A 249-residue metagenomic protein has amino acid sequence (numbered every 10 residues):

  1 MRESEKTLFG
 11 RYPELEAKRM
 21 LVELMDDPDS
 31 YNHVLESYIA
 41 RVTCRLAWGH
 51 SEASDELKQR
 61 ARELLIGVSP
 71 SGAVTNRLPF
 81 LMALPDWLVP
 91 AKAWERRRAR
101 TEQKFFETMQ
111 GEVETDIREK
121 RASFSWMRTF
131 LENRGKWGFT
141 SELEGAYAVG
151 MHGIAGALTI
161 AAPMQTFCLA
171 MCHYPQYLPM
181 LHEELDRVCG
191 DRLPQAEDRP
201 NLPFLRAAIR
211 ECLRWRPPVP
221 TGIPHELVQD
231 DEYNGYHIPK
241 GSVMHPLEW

Functional and structural regions predicted by a protein language model:
S4-L15, L24-R45, A53-Q59, L81-K104 (+3 more regions): Cytochrome P450
A17, T43, A61, F106 (+5 more regions): Structural signal for hydrophobic/aromatic residues that build the beta-strand cores of folded beta-sheet domains
M20, L46-A47, P163-C168, E248: Hydrophobic, repeat-rich solenoid/adaptor surfaces of innate immune receptors and signaling proteins
E23-S30, E52-S54, G111-F124, Y177-P179 (+1 more regions): Surface-exposed helix-capping loop/turn segments at secondary-structure junctions
I39, T159-E184: Cytochrome P450 catalytic-core helices
L57-K136: Cytochrome P450 catalytic core segment centered on helix I
K104-T115, D186-W249: Cytochrome P450 C-terminal heme-thiolate binding region
I154-A162, Y236-H237: Acyl activation and transfer enzymes in specialized metabolism, enriched for ANL adenylate-forming modules
